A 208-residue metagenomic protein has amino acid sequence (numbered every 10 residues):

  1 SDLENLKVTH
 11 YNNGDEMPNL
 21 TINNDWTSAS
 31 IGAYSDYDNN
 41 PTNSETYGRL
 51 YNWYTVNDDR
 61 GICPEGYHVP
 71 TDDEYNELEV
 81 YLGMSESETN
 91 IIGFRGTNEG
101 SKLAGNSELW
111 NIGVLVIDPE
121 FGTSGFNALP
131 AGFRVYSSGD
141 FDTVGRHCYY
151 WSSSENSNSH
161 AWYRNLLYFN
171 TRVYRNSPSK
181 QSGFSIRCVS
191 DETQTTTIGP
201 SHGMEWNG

Functional and structural regions predicted by a protein language model:
S1-T193: Conserved positions within compact, well-structured domain cores
N40, E192-G208: Primarily marks secretory-pathway-exposed extracellular/lumenal segments that are disulfide- and glycosylation-prone
